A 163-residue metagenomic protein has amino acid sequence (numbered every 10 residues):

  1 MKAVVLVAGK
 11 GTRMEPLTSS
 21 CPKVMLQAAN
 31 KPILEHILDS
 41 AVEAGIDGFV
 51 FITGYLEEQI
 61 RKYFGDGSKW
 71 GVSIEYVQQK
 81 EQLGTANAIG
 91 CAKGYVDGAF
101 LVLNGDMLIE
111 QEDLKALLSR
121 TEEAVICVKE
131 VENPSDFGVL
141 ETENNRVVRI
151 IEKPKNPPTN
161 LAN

Functional and structural regions predicted by a protein language model:
K2-V5, R13, Q27, K31-L103 (+2 more regions): Conserved N-terminal catalytic core of the sugar/cofactor nucleotidyltransferase
V7, A29, K80, V128-K129 (+1 more regions): Residues at the C-termini of beta-strands that transition into short coil/loop
G9, D106, E130: Active-site glycine-centered loops adjacent to acidic/histidine catalytic or metal-binding residues that shape
M14, M25, I150: Short clusters of hydrophobic/aromatic residues that line enzyme substrate/ligand-binding pockets
P16-S19: Conserved catalytic-core motifs of eukaryotic protein kinase domains, centered on the activation segment
I109-N163: Conserved core of the sugar-phosphate nucleotidyltransferase
